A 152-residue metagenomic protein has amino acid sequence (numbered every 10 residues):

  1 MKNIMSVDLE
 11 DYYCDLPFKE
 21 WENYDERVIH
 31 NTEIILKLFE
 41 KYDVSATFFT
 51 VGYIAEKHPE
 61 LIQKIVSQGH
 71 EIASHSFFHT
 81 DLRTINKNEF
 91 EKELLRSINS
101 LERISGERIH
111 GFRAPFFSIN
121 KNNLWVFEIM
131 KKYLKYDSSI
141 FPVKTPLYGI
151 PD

Functional and structural regions predicted by a protein language model:
M1-G111, F116-D152: Catalytic alpha-helical scaffold of carbohydrate-active enzymes acting on polysaccharides/glycoconjugates
